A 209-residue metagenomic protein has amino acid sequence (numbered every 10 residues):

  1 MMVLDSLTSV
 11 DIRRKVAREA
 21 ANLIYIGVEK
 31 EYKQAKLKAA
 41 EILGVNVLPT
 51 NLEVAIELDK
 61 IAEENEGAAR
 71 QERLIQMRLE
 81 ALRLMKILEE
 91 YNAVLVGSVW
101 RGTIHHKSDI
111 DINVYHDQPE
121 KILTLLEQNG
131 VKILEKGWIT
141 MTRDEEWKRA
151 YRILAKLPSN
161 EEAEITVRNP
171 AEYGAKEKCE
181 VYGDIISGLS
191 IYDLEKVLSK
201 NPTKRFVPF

Functional and structural regions predicted by a protein language model:
M2-E29, K33-H106, H116-F209: Catalytic core of pol beta-like nucleotidyltransferases
